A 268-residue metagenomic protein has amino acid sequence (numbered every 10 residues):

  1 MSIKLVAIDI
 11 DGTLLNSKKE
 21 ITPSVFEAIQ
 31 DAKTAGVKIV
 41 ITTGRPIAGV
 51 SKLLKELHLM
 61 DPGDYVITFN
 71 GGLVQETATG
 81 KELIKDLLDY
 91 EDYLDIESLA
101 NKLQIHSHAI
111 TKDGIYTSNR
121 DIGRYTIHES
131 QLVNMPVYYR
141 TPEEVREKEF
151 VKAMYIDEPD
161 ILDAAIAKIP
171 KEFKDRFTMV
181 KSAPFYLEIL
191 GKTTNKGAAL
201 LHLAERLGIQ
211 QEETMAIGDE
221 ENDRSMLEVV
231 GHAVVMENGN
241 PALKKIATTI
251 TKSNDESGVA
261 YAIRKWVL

Functional and structural regions predicted by a protein language model:
M1-L5, T22, E188-L268: Mg2+-dependent phosphoryl-transfer enzymes with acidic/Ser/Thr/Gly-rich catalytic loops
K4-K18: Asp-based phosphoryl-transfer active-site loop
P23-G123: Active-site phosphate-binding/coordination module
V25, V50-L54, A165, I169 (+3 more regions): Hydrophobic packing residues within well-ordered alpha-helices of enzyme cores
A32, T43, N70, A153 (+3 more regions): Residue-level signal for inorganic ion chemistry
G36-V40, D64, K152, E212-E213 (+1 more regions): Short active-site oxyanion
P62, N70, F173-D175, V229-V230 (+1 more regions): Short, structured coil segments at secondary-structure junctions
L99, L103-I217, N238: Conserved acidic, metal-coordinating active-site core of Asp-based, Mg2+-dependent phosphoryl-transfer enzymes
